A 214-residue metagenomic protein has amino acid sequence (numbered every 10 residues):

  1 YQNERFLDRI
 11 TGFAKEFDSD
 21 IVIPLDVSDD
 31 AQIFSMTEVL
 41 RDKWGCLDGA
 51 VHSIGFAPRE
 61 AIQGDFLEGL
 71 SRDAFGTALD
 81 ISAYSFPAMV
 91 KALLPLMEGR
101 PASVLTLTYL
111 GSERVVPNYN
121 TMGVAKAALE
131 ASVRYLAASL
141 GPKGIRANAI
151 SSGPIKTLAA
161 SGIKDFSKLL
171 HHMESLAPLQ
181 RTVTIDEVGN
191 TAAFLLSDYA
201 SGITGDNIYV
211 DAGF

Functional and structural regions predicted by a protein language model:
Y1-D73, T77, G162: Short-chain dehydrogenase/reductase
T37, V90, M97, V133-R134 (+2 more regions): Short-chain dehydrogenase/reductase
G45, R181-V210: C-terminal substrate-recognition "lid" of short-chain dehydrogenase/reductases
G55-L94, E98-P142, P154-K156, S175 (+1 more regions): Catalytic loop of short-chain dehydrogenase/reductase
G141, R146, I203-G205: Short, small/polar-rich loop/turn modules that mediate ligand/substrate recognition or access, typified
A147, S151-G162: Short, flexible catalytic-loop segment of classical short-chain dehydrogenase/reductase
S167-E187: Catalytic Tyr-x(3-8)-Lys segment
